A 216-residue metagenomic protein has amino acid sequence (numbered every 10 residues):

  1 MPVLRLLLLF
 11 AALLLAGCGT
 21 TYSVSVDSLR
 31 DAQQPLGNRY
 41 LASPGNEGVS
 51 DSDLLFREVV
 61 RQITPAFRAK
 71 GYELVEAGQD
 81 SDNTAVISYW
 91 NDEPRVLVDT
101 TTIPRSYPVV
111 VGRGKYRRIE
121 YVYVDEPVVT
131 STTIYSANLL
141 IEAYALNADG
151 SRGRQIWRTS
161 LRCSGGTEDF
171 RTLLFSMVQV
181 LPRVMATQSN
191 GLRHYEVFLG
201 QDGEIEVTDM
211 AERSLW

Functional and structural regions predicted by a protein language model:
P2-L9: Sec-dependent signal peptide recognition, specifically the positively charged N-region followed immediately by
L15-G17: C-terminal motif of bacterial Sec signal peptides marking the signal peptidase cleavage site
G19-A32, V128-W216: C-terminal/domain-edge helix-coil "capping" segments
D27-N46: Post-signal peptide N-terminal segment of mature Sec-exported envelope proteins
L41-D99: N-terminal segment of the mature soluble domain
G78, T101-I103, T159: Short hydrophobic alpha-helix segments
I87-S151: Surface-exposed short loop/turn segments
